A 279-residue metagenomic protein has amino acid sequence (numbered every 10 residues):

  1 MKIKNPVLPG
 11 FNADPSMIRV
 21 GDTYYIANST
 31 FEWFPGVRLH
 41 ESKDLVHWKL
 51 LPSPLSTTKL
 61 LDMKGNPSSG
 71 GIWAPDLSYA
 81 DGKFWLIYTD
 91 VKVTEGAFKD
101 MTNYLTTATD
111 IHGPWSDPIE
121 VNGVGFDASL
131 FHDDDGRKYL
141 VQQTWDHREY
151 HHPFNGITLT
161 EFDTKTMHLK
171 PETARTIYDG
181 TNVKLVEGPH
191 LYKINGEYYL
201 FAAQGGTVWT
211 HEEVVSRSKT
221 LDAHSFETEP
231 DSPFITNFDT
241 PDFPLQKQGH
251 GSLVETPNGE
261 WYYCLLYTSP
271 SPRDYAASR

Functional and structural regions predicted by a protein language model:
M1-I18, V46-Y79, H112-H132, E161-H190 (+1 more regions): Surface loop/turn signatures of beta-propeller and other carbohydrate-active proteins
I18-W33, W73-E95, D117-V121, S129-D133 (+4 more regions): Hydrophobic core segments of beta-strands in well-ordered, beta-rich domains
S29-P54: Beta-propeller domains
P35-R38, F98-T102, Y150-T158, W209-S216 (+1 more regions): Structural motif
S42, Y104-T109, T158-F162, V214-T220 (+1 more regions): Beta-propeller blade signature
W85-I87, K99, T106, I111-E120 (+3 more regions): Short secondary-structure capping/junction motifs at helix and strand boundaries
D222-E227, E260-C264: Substrate-binding/catalytic groove segments of enzymes that remodel or degrade extracellular structural polymers
Y267-S278: Single conserved hydrophobic/aromatic residue that forms the stacking wall/gate of nucleotide- or nucleobase-binding
